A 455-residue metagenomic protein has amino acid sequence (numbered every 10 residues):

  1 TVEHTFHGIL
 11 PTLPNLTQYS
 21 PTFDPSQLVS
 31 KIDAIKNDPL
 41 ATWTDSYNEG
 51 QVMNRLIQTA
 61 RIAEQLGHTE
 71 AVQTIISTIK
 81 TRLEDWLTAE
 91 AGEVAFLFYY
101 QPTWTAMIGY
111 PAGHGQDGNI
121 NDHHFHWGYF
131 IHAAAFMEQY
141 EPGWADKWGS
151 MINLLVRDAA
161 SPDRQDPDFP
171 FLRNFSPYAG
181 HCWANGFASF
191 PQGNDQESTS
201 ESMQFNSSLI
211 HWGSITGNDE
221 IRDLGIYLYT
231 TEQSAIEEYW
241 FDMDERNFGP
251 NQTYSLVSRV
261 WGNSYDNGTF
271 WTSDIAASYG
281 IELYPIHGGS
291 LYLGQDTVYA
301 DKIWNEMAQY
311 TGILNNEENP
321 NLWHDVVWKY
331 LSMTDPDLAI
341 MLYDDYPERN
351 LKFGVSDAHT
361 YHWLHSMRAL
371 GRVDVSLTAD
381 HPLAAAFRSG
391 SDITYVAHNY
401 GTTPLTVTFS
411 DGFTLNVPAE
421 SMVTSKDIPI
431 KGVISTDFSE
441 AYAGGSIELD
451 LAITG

Functional and structural regions predicted by a protein language model:
T1-D122, P162-P177, G213-T216, Y227-I428: Ser/Thr/Asn(+Pro)-rich, low-complexity disordered segments
W43-A63, I75, D117-V156, S198-N206: Aromatic-rich carbohydrate-recognition surfaces in CAZymes
W148-A159, I221-E232, I236: Short secondary-structure subsegments characteristic of cysteine-rich extracellular domains
P191-G193, S198: Catalytic cores of eukaryotic secretory-pathway lumenal/extracellular enzymes that build and remodel glycoconjugates
T199-E232: Active-site neighborhood of glycoside hydrolase catalytic domains
I430-T436: Proline-enriched interdomain boundary motifs that mark the N-terminal boundary and often initiate the first structured
S439-I447: Short, solvent-exposed loop/linker segments at the N-terminal edge of repeated beta-sheet extracellular domains
L451-T454: Acidic, Ser/Thr
